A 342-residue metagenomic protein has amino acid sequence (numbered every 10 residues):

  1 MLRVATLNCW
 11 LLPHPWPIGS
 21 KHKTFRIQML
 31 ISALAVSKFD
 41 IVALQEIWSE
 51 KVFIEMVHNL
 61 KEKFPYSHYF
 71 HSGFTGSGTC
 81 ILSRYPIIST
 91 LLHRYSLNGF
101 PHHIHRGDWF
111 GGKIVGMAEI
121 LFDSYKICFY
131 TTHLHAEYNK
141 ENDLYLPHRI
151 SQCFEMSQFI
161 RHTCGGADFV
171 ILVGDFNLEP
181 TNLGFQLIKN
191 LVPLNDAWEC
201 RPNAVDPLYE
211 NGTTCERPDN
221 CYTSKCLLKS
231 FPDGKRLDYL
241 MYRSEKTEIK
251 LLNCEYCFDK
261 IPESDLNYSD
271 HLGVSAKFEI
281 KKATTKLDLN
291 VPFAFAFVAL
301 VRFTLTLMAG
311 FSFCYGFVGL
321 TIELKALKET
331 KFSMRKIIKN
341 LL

Functional and structural regions predicted by a protein language model:
M1-K21: Mobile, glycine- and charge-enriched loop segments and immediately flanking short secondary-structure elements within
L2-C9, R26-M56, L82-R84, M117-I120 (+6 more regions): Active-site beta-strand/loop signature of hydrolases that rely on acidic residues for catalysis
C9-L11, H22-K23, A35, I41-E137: Structured beta-strand-rich core segments of catalytic domains in phosphoester-bond hydrolases
H14, K51, G99, N139 (+2 more regions): Generic structural signal for helix capping and beta-alpha/helix-loop junctions
G19-T24, G212: Short, polar loop/linker segments at the starts of domains and inter-domain junctions
T24, P147-I150: Short, conserved loop/turn and helix-capping segments at secondary-structure boundaries that abut family-defining
K140-P147: A short acidic/glycine-rich loop-to-helix N-cap element
R161-I171, N177-L342: Metal-dependent phosphoester-hydrolase catalytic domains
